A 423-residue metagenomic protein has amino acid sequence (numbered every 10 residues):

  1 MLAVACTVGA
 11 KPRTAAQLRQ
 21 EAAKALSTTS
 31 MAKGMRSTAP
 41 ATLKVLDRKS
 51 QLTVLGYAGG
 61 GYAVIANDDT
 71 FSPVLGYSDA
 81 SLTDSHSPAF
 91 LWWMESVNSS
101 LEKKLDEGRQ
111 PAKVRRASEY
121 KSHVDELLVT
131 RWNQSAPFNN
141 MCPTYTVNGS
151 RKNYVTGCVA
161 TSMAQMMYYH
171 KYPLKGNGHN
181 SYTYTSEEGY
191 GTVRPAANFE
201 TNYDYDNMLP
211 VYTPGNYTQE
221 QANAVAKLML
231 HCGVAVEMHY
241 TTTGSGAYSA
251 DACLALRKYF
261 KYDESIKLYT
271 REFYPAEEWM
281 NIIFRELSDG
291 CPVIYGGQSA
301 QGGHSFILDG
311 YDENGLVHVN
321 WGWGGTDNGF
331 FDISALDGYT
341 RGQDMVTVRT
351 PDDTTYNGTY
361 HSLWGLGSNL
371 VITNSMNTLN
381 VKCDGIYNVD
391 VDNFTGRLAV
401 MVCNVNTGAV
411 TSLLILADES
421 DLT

Functional and structural regions predicted by a protein language model:
M1-A3: Sec-dependent N-terminal signal peptides
A5-P12: Boundary at the C-terminal end of the N-terminal hydrophobic targeting segment
P12-R48, Y57, A63, D69-R131 (+3 more regions): Cys-His-centered catalytic/binding microenvironment captured across papain-like cysteine peptidases and homologous
L18, V97, Y154, V159-M166 (+3 more regions): Stable alpha-helical elements in mature extracytoplasmic
K24-T29, D68, K104, T161-P173 (+2 more regions): Structured segments of extracytoplasmic/periplasmic soluble domains in secreted or envelope-associated proteins
S37-G59, L254, K258-N320, D327: Active-site-adjacent substructure of cysteine-protease-like catalytic cores
F71-S245: Active-site-adjacent structural segments surrounding the nucleophilic cysteine of cysteine proteases and isopeptidases
